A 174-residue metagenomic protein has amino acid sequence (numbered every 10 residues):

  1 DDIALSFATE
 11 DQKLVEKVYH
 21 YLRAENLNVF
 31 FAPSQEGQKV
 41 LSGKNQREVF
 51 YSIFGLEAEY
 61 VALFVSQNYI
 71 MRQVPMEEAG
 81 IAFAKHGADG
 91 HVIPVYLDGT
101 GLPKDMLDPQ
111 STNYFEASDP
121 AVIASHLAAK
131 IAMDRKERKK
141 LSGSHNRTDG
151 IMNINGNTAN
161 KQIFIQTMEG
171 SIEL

Functional and structural regions predicted by a protein language model:
D1-A24, L97-I165, E169-L174: C-terminal interaction surface of TIR/SEFIR-family domains
D1-L63, F83-H91, V122-I123, L127 (+1 more regions): Conserved N-terminal substructure of TIR/SEFIR domains
E16-K17, K44-N45, Q73-E77, M106: Generic recognition of short, well-ordered alpha-helical segments
V29, R72, D89-I93, R138 (+1 more regions): Secondary-structure transition/capping residues
S34, V40, V49-S52, E77 (+5 more regions): Generic detector of intrinsically disordered, low-complexity, polar/charged segments
Q67-Y69: Short glycine-rich anion-binding loops that position phosphate/pyrophosphate groups of nucleotides and phosphorylated
V74-G99: Membrane-associated lipid acylation/remodeling enzymes share a hydrophobic transmembrane-juxtamembrane segment
